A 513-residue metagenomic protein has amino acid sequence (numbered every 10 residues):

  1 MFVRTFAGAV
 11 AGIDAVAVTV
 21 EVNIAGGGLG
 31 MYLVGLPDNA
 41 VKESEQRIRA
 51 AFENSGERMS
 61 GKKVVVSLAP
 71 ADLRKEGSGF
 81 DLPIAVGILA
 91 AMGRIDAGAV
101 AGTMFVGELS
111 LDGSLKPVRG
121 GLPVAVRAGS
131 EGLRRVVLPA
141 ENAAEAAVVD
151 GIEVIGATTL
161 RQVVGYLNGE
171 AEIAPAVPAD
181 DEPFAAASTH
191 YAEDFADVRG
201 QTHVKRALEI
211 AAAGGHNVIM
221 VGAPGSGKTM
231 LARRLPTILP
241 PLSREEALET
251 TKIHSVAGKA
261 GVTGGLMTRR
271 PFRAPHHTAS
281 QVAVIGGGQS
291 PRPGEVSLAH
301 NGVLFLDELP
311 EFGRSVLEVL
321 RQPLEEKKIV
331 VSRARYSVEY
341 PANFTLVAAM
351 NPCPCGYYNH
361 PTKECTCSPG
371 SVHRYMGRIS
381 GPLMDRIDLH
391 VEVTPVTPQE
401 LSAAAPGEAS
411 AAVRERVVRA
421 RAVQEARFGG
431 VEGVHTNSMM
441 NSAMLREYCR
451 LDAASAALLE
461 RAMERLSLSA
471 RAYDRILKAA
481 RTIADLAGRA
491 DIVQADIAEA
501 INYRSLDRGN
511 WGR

Functional and structural regions predicted by a protein language model:
M1-I219, A223-S226, S332, A472-Y473 (+1 more regions): Peripheral, non-AAA+ core regions of ATP-driven protein-machinery
P37-E45, R58-S60, S67-G77, S290-P291 (+1 more regions): Basic, amphipathic alpha-helical bundle interface domains used for macromolecular binding and assembly
M59-K62, A99-V100, S130-G132, D150 (+8 more regions): Short loop/turn elements that form and flank the Walker-type P-loop nucleotide-binding site in RecA-like NTPase cores
D112, L306-G313, G356: Catalytic P-loop NTPase motifs of RecA-like helicase/translocase cores
A171-I210, G214, P241-V296: P-loop NTPase nucleotide-binding/switch module
M220-G261, E326: Walker A/P-loop
N301, D307-E308, V319: Walker B catalytic acidic pair
